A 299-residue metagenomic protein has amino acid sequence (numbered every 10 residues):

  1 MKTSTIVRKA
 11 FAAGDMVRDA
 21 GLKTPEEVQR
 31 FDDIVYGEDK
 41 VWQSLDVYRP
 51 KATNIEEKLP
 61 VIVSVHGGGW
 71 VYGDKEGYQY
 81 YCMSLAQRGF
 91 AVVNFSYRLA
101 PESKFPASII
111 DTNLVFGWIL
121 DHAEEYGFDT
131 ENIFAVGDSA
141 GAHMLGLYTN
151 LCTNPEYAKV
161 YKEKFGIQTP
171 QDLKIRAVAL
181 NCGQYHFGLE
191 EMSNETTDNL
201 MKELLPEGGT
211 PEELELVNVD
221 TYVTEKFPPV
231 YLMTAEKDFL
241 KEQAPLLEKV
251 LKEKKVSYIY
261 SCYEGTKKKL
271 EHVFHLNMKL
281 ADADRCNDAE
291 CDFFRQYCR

Functional and structural regions predicted by a protein language model:
M1-R299: Alpha/beta-hydrolase superfamily serine-hydrolase fold, recognizing
